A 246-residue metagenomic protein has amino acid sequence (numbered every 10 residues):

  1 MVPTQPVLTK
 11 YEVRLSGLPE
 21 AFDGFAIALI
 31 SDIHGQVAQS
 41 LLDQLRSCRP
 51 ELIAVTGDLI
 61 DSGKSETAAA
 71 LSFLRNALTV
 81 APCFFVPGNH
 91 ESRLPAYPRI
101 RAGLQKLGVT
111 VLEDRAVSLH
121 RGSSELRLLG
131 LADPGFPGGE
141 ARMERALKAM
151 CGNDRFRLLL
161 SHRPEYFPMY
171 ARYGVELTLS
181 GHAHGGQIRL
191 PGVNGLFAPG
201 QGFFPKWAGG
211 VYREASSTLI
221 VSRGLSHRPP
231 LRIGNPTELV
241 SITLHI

Functional and structural regions predicted by a protein language model:
M1-A21: N-terminal membrane-anchoring alpha-helices
T9-S16, R115-G122, G210-E214: Short acidic-hydrophobic surface loop/beta-edge motif
F22-H34, E125-P134, L158-S161, T218-G224: Active-site-proximal beta-strand elements of phosphoester/diester hydrolases
G24-G35, Q39, L59-A68, E91-R99 (+3 more regions): Acidic/histidine-rich helix-loop elements that form or flank divalent-metal/phosphate-binding sites at the catalytic
A28-S31, L52-D58, C83-N89, L112-R115 (+3 more regions): Active-site neighborhood of phospho(di)ester-bond hydrolases with catalytic His/Asp-centered motifs
A38-H120: Core catalytic region of metal-dependent phosphoesterases/phosphodiesterases, especially metallo-beta-lactamase-like
A102-V109, R121-S161, F167-P168, Y173 (+1 more regions): Binuclear metal-dependent hydrolase catalytic cores centered on His/Asp/Glu-rich metal-binding motifs
P164-S241: Conserved beta-sheet core of the metallophosphoesterase superfamily
